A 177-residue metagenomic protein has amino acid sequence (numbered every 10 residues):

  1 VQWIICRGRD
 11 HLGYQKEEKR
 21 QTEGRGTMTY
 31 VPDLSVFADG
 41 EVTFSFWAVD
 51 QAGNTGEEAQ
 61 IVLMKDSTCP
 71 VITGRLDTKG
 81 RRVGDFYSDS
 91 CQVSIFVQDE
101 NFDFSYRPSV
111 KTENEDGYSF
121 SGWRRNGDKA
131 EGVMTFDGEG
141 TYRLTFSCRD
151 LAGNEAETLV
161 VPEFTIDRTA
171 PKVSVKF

Functional and structural regions predicted by a protein language model:
V1, D10, S88, V97-Y106: Extracellular acidic loop/turn motifs
T22-V31, R125-G132: Aromatic sugar-binding surface patches on proteins that engage polysaccharides or sugar-phosphate polymers
P32-E41, M134-T141: Surface-exposed, short loops/turns at beta-strand junctions within beta-sandwich domains
V49-N54, R149-E155: Short, solvent-exposed loop/turn segments at the edges of extracellular beta-sandwich modules
D50, I61-T73, D77, D150 (+1 more regions): Flexible, low-complexity linkers/stalks enriched in Thr/Pro that connect modular domains
T55-Q60, E155-V160: Extracellular and select intracellular beta-sandwich modules with Ser/Thr-enriched, small-residue motifs on
G80-S90: Short, solvent-exposed loop/linker segments at the N-terminal edge of repeated beta-sheet extracellular domains
